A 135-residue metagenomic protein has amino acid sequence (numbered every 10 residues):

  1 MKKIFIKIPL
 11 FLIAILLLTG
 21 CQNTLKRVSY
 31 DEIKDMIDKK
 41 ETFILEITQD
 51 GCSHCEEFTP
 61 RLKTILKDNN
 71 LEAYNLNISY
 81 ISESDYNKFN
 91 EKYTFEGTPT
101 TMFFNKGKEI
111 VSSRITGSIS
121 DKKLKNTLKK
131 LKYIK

Functional and structural regions predicted by a protein language model:
M1-I8: Bacterial N-terminal signal peptides that target proteins for export
L17-G20: C-terminal motif of bacterial Sec signal peptides marking the signal peptidase cleavage site
Q22-K26: Bacterial lipoprotein signal-peptidase II cleavage site
K34-L71: Local sequence-structure signature of Cys/Sec-based thiol-disulfide redox active-site neighborhoods
D50-S53, S79-E83, E109: Solvent-exposed loop/turn segments at secondary-structure junctions within structured extracellular/periplasmic domains
N70-Y86: Thiol-based oxidoreductase modules, predominantly thioredoxin-like and allied folds used for disulfide exchange
N90-F103: Structural micro-motif
M102-K135: Non-catalytic, surface beta->alpha helical segment in thiol-disulfide oxidoreductase systems
